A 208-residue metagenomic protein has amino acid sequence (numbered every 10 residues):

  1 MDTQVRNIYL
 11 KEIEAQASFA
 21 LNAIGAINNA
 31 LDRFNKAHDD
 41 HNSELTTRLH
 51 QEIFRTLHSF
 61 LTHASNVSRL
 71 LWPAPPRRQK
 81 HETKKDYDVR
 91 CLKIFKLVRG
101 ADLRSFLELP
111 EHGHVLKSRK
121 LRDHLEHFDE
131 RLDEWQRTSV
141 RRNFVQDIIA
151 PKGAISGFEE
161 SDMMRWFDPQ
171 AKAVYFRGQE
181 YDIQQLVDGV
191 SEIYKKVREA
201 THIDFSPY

Functional and structural regions predicted by a protein language model:
M1-H114, R142-Y208: Amphipathic alpha-helical interface segments
E111-R137: Histidine-centered, metal-coordinating catalytic motifs and their short helical/loop contexts
